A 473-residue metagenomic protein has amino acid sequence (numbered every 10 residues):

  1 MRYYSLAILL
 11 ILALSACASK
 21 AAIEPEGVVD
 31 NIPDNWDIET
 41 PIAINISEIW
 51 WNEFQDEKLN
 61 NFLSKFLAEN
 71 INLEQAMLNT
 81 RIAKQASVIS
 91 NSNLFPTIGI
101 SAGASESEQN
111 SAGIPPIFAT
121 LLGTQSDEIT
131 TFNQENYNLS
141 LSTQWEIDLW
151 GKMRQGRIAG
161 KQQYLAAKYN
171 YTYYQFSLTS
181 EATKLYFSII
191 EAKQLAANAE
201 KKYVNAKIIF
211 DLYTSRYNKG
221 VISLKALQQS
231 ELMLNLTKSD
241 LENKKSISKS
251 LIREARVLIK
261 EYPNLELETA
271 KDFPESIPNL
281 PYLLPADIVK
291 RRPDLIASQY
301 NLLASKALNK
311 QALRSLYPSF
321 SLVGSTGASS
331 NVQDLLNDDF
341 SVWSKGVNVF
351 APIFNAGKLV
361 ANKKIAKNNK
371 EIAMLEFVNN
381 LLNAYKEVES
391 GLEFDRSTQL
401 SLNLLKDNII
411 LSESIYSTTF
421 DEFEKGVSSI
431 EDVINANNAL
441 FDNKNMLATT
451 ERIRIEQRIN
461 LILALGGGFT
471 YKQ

Functional and structural regions predicted by a protein language model:
S5-A68, F118-T120, K161, K245-D287 (+1 more regions): Terminal intrinsically disordered/low-complexity segments used for targeting and assembly
L59-N61, N136-N138, K184, Q229 (+1 more regions): Transmembrane beta-barrel architecture of outer-membrane proteins
E69, A76, E146, M153 (+22 more regions): Amphipathic alpha-helical coiled-coil segments and their boundaries
E74, L94-I117, D127-N133, Q144-Y173 (+3 more regions): Small/polar (Gly/Ser/Thr/Ala-rich) solvent-exposed segments that form structured loops/beta-strands/short helices used
Y137-T143, L284, W343-V349: Hydrophobic, lipid-facing positions within transmembrane beta-strands of outer-membrane proteins
Y169-L284, F394, T418, A439-F441 (+1 more regions): Periplasmic alpha-helical coiled-coil/stalk elements that build and connect Gram-negative outer-membrane
Y217-V221, F423-V427, A464-G468: A short glycine-centered flexible hinge/capping loop motif at secondary-structure junctions
